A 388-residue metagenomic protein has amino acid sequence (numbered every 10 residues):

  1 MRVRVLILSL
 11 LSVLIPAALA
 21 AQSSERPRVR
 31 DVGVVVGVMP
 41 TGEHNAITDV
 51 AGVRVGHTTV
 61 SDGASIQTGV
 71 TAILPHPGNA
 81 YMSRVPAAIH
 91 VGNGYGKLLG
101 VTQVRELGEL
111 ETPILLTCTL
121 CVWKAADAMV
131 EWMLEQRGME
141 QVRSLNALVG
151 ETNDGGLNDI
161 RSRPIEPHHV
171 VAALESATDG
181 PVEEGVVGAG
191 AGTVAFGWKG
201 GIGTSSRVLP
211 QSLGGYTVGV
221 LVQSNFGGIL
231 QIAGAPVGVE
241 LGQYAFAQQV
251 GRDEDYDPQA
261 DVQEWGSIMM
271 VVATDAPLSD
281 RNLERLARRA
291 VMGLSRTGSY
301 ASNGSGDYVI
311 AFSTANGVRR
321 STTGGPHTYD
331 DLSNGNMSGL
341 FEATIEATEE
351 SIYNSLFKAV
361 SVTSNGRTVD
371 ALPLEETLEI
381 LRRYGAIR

Functional and structural regions predicted by a protein language model:
M1-R4: Positively charged n-region of N-terminal signal peptides that target proteins for export
I7-A17: Bacterial N-terminal signal peptides
Q22-R388: Alpha/propeptide regions of enzymes that mature by internal proteolysis
